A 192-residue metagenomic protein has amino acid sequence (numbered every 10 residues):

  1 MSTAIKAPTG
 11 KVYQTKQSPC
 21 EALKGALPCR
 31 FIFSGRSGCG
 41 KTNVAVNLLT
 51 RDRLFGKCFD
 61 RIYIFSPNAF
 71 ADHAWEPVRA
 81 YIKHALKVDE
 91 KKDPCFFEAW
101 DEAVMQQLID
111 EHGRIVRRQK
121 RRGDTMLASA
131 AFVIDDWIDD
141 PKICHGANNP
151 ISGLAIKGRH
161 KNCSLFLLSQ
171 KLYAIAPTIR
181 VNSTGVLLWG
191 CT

Functional and structural regions predicted by a protein language model:
M1-C20, A69: N-terminal pre-Walker A segment at the start of P-loop NTPase domains
Q17-P19, C29-D52, P67-A69, A99-T192: Conserved P-loop NTPase motor cores
A26: Residues immediately N-terminal to the Walker A/P-loop in ABC ATPase nucleotide-binding domains
T50-D60: Post-Walker A helix-loop "phosphate-sensing" segment adjacent to the P-loop in P-loop NTPases
R61-P77: Conserved Walker A/P-loop ATP-binding site and its immediately adjacent core in helicase/helicase-like ATPase domains
V78-I82, T184: Short secondary-structure boundary/capping segments
Y81-E98: Nucleotide-state-sensitive switch-loop elements of NTP-binding domains
